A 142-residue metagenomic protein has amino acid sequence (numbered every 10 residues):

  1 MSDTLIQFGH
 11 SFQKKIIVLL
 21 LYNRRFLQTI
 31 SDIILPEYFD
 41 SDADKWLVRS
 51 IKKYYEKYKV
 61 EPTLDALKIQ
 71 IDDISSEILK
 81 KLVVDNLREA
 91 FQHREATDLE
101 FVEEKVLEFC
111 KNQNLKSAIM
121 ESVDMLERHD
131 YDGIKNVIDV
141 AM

Functional and structural regions predicted by a protein language model:
M1-F109: Noncatalytic partner-interaction/assembly domains of nucleic-acid and motor enzyme complexes, especially the accessory
F91-M142: Interdomain "pre-motor" coupling segment immediately N-terminal to P-loop NTPase/helicase cores
